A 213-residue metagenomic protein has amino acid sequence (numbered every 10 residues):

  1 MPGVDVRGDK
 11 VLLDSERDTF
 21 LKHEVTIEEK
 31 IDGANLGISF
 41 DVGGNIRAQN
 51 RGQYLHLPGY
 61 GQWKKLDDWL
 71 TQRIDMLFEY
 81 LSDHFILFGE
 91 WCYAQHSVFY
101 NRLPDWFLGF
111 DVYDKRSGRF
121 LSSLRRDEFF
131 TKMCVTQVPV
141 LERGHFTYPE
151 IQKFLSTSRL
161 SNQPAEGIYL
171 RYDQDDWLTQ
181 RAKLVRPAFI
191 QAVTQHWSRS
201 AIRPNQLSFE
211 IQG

Functional and structural regions predicted by a protein language model:
M1-G213: Core nucleotide-handling region used for phosphoryl-transfer chemistry
